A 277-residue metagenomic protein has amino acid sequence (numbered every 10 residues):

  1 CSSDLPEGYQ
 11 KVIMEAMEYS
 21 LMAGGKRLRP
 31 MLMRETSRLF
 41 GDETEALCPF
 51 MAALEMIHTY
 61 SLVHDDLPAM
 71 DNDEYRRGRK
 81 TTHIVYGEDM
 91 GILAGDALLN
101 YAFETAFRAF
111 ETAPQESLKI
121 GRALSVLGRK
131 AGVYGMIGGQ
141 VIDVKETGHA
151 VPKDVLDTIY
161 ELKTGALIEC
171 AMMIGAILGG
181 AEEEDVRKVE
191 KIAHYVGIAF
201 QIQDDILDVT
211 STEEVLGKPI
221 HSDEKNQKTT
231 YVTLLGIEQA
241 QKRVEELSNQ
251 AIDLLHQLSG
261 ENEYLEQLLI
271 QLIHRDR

Functional and structural regions predicted by a protein language model:
C1-R277: All-alpha prenyltransferase/terpene-synthase fold signal
